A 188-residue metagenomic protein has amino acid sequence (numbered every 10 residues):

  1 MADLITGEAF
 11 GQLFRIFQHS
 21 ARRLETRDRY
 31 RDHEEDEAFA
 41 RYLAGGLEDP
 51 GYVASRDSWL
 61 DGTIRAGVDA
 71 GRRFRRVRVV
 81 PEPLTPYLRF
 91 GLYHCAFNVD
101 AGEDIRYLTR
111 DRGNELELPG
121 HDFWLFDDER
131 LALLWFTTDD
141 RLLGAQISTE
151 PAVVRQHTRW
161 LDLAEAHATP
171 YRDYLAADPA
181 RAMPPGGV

Functional and structural regions predicted by a protein language model:
M1-V188: PLD/PLD-like phosphodiesterase catalytic module centered on the HKD motif
